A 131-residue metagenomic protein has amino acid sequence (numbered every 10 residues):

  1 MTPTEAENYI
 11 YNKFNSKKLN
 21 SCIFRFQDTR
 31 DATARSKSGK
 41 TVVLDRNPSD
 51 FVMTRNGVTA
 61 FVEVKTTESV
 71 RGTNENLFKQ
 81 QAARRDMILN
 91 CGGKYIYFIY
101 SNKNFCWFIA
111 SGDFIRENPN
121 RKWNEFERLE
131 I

Functional and structural regions predicted by a protein language model:
M1-V42: Acidic-basic catalytic patches of nuclease active cores, encompassing PD-(D/E)XK and other metal-cofactor nuclease
F26, F61-V64, F98: Short, conserved beta-strand edge motifs with alternating hydrophobic and charged residues
T41-L44, L77-F78: A conditional alpha-helix N-cap/helix-loop micro-motif detector
N47: Beta-rich catalytic cores
F51-M53, G57-S69: Conserved catalytic cores of phosphodiester-cleaving nucleases, focusing on short active-site segments
T67-I88: Mg2+/Mn2+-dependent nuclease catalytic core
D86-I115: Nucleic-acid nuclease catalytic cores
F108-I131: Intrinsically disordered, low-complexity terminal regions enriched in charged/polar residues
